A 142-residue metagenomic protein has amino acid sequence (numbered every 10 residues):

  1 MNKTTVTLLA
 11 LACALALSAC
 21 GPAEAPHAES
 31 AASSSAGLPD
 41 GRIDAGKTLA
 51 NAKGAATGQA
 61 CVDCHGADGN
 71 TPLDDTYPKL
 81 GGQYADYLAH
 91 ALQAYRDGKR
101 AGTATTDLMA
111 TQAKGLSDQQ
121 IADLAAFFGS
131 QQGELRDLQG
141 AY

Functional and structural regions predicted by a protein language model:
M1-L9: Bacterial N-terminal signal peptides that target proteins for export
A16-A19: C-terminal motif of bacterial Sec signal peptides marking the signal peptidase cleavage site
G21-E24: Bacterial signal peptide processing site
P26-G54, G133, D137-Y142: Electrostatic cytochrome c docking/interface patches
K47-V62, D118: Sequence context surrounding c-type heme c attachment/ligation sites in exported
G58-D68, L124, F128: The canonical Cys-X-X-Cys-His
V62, G66-D97, T106, A110-K114: Gly/Gly-Pro-rich "capping" loops immediately C-terminal to redox-active cysteine motifs in periplasmic/lumenal
D86, Q112-G140: C-terminal capping alpha-helices of c-type cytochrome domains
